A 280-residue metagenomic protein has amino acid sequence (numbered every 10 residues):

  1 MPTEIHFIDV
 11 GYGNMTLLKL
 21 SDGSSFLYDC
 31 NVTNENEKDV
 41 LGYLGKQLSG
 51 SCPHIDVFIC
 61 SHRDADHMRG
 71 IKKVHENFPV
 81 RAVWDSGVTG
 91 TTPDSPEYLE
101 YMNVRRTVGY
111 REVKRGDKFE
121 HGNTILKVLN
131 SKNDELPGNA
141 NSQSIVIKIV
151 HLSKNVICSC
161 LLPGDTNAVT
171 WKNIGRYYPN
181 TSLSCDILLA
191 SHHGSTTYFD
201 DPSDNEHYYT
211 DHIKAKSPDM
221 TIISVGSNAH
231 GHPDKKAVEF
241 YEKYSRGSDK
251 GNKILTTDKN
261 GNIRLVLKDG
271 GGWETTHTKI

Functional and structural regions predicted by a protein language model:
M1-P2: Acidic, histidine-bearing metal-coordination/catalytic regions of metal-dependent phosphoesterases
H6-S51, I59-E76, S131-S224, A229-P233: Active-site-proximal loop/helix segments of hydrolase catalytic cores
A82, G87-N141, V146, N173-I174 (+1 more regions): Binuclear metal-ion centers of metallo-dependent hydrolases, dominated by the metallo-beta-lactamase
